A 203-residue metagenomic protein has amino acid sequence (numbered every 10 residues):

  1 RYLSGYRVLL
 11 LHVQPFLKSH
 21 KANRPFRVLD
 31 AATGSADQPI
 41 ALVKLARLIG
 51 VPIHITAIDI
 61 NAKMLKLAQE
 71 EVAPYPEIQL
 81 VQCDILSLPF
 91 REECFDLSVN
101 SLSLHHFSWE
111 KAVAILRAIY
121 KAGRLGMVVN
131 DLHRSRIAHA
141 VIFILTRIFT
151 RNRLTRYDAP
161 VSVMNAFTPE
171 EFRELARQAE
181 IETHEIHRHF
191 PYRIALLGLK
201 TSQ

Functional and structural regions predicted by a protein language model:
R1-L17: Class I SAM-dependent methyltransferase Rossmann-like catalytic core, especially the SAM/SAH-binding loop
R27-A31, S35-S87: Class I SAM-dependent methyltransferase SAM/SAH-binding core
V99: A conserved beta-strand element that flanks and buttresses the S-adenosyl-L-methionine
S103: Hydrophobic adenine-recognition pocket in adenosine-nucleotide-binding enzymes
F107-A118: A short, conserved alpha-helix within the catalytic core of class I
G123-L132: Conserved beta-strand signature within the Rossmann-like core of class I S-adenosyl-L-methionine
L132-A176, E185: C-terminal alpha-helical "lid/dimerization" subdomain adjacent to the S-adenosyl-L-methionine
E185-Q203: Core SAM-dependent methyltransferase catalytic element
